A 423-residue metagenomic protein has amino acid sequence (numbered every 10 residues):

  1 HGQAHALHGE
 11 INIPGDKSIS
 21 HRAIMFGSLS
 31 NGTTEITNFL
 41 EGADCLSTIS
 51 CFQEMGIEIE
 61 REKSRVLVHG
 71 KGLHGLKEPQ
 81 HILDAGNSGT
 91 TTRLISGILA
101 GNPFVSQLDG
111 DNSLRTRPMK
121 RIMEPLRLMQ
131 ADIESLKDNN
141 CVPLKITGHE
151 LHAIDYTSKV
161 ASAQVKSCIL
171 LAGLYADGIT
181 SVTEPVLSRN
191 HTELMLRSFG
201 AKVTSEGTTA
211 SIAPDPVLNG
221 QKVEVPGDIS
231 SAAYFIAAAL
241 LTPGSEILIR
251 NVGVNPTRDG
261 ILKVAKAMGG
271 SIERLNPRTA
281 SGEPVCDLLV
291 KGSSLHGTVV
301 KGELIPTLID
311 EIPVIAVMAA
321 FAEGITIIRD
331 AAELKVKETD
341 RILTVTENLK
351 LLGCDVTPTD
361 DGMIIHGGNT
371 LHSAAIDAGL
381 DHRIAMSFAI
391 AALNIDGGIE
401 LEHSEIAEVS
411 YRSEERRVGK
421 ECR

Functional and structural regions predicted by a protein language model:
H1-R417, R423: Structural preference for solvent-exposed beta-strand-turn elements and adjacent flexible terminal/loop segments within
